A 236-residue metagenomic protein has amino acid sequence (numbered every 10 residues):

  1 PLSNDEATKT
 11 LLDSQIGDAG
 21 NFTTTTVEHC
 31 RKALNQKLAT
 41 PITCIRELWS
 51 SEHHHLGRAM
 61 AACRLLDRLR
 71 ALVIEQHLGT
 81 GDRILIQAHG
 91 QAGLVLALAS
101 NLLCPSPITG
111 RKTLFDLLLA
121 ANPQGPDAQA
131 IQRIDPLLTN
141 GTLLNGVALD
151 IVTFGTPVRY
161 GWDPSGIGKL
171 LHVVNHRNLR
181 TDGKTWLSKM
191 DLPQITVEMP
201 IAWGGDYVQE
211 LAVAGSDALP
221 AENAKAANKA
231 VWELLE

Functional and structural regions predicted by a protein language model:
P1-D82: Active-site catalytic motif of lipid deacylating hydrolases and related acyltransferases
P1-T25, I42-C44, W49, D135-E236: Lipolytic serine-hydrolase domain surface
A7, A19, A33, A39 (+11 more regions): A sequence-composition feature that detects small, non-aromatic residues
H55, A59-T196: Serine-dependent carboxylesterase/thioesterase catalytic core of lipase-like alpha/beta-hydrolase/SGNH enzymes
